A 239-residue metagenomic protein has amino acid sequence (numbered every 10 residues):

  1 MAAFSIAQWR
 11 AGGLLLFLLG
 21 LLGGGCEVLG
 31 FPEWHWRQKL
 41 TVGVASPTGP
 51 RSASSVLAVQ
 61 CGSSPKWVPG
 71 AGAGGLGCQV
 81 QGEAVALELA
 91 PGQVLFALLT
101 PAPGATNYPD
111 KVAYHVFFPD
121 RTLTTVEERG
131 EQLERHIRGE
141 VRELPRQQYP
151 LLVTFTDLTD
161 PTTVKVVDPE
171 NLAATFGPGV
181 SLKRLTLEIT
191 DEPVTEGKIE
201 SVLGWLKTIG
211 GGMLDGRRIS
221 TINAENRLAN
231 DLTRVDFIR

Functional and structural regions predicted by a protein language model:
M1-G13: Bacterial N-terminal signal peptides that target proteins for export
G12-L21: Bacterial N-terminal signal peptides
L29-F31, C78: Sterically constrained small-residue positions within well-ordered secondary structures of folded domains
F31-S46: Alpha-helical transmembrane signal-anchor/signal-peptide segments
T48-V164: Structured domain cores in non-transmembrane regions
T156-R239: Glycine-rich, aromatic-bearing surface loops/beta-hairpins
